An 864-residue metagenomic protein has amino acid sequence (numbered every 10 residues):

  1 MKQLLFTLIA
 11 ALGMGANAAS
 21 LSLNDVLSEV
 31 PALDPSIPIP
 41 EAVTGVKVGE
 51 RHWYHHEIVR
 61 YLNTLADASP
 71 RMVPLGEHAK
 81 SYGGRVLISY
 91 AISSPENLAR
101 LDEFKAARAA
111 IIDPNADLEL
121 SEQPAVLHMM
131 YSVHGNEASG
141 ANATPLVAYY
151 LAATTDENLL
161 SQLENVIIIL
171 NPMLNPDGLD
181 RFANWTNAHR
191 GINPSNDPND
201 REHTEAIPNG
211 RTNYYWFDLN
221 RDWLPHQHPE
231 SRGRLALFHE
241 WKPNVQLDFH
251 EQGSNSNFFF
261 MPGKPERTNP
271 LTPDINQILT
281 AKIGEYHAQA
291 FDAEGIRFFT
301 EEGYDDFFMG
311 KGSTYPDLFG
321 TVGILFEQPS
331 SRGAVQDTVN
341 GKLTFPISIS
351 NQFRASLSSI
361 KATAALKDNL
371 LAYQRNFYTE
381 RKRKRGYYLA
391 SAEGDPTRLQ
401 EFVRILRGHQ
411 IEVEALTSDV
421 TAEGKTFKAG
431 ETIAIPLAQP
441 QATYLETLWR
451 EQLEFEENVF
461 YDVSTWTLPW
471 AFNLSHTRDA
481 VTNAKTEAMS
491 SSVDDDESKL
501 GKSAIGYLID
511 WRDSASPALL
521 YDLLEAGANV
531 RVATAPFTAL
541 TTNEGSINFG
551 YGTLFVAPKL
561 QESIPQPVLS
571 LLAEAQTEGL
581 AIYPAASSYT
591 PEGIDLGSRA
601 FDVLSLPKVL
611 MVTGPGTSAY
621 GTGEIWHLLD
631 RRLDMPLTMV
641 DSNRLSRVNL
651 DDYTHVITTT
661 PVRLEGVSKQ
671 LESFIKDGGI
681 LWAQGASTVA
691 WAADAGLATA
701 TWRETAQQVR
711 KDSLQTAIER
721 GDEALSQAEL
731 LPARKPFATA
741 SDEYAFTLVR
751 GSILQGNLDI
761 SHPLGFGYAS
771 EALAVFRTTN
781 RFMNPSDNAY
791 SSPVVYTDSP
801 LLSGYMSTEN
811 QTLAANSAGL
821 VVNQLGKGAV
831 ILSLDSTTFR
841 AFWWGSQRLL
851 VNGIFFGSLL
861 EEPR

Functional and structural regions predicted by a protein language model:
M1-L4: Positively charged n-region of N-terminal signal peptides that target proteins for export
F6-G15: Bacterial N-terminal signal peptides
A19-A138, N142-V166, Y215, R221-D222 (+7 more regions): Intrinsic-disorder/low-complexity accessory segments
M130-Y131, N171-M173, Q246-F249, Q684: Active-site neighborhood of phospho(di)ester-bond hydrolases with catalytic His/Asp-centered motifs
A148, N165-A188, N193-P194: Carboxylate/His-rich catalytic cores and anion/metal-binding grooves
M173-N175, T186, F249-N257, S687: Short, solvent-exposed turn/loop segments enriched in Gly/Ser/Thr/Pro and often Arg
N184-H203, L224, H228-S231, P243 (+1 more regions): Active-site cavity-forming subdomains of large catalytic enzyme subunits
N199-F217: Aromatic- and acidic-residue-enriched carbohydrate-binding clefts of CAZyme catalytic domains
